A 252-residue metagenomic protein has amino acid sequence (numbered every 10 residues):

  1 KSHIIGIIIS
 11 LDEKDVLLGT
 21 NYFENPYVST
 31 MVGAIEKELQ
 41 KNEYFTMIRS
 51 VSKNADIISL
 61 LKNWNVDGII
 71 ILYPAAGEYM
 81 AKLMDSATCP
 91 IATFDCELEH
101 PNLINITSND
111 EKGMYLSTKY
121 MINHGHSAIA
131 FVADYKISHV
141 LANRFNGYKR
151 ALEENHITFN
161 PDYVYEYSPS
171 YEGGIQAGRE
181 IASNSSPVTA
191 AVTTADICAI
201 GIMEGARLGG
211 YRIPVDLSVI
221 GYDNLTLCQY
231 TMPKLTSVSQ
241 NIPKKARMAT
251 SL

Functional and structural regions predicted by a protein language model:
I4-K119, N123, A182-S183, P187: Alpha-helical recognition/docking segments in bacterial nutrient-uptake and carbohydrate-utilization systems
G6-I7, D67-L72, A130-V132, V164 (+2 more regions): Periplasmic-binding protein-like
E13-D15, G19-Y27, F45-D56, I106-L116 (+4 more regions): Hinge/beta->alpha junction and helix N-cap segments in small-molecule ligand-binding domains
L39, L152, A206: Conserved hydrophobic residues forming the short capping helix/wall of the S-adenosyl-L-methionine
E43-F45, P90, S127, T158 (+1 more regions): Residue-level detector of anion-binding/catalytic polar loops
N65-V66, G125-A128, T158-N160, P187 (+1 more regions): Short loop/turn motifs at secondary-structure junctions
A177-L252: Flexible loop/turn connectors
